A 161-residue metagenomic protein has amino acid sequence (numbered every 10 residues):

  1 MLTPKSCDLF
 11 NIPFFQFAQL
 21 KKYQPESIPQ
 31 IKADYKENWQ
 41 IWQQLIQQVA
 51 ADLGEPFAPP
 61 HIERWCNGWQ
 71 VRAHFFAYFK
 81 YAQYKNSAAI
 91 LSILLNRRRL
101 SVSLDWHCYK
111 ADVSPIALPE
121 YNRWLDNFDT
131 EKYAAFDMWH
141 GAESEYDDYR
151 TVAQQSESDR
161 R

Functional and structural regions predicted by a protein language model:
L2: Internal, well-ordered alpha/beta segment that forms a basic, Gly-enriched binding/recognition surface
D8-P56: Active-site acidic/histidine clusters and adjacent loop/turn architecture that either coordinate catalytic ions
A18-L20, S92, N96-R99: Broad hydrophobic/π-residue packing in well-ordered secondary structure
A33, R98-D159: Compact, glycine/acidic-enriched structural inserts
W39-W42, W65, W69, W106 (+2 more regions): A residue-identity detector for tryptophan
Q48-R64, T130-E145: Short glycine-rich, low-complexity/disordered patches
A58-L95: Amphipathic, interaction-prone secondary-structure segments
